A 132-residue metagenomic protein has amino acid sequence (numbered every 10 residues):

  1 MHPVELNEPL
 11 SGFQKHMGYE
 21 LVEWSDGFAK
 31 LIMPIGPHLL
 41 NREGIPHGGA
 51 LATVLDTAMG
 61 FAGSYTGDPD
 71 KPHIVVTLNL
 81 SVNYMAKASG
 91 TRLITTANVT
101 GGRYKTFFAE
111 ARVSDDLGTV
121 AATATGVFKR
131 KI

Functional and structural regions predicted by a protein language model:
M1-I132: Terminal targeting signals and extreme-terminal segments of soluble enzymes
